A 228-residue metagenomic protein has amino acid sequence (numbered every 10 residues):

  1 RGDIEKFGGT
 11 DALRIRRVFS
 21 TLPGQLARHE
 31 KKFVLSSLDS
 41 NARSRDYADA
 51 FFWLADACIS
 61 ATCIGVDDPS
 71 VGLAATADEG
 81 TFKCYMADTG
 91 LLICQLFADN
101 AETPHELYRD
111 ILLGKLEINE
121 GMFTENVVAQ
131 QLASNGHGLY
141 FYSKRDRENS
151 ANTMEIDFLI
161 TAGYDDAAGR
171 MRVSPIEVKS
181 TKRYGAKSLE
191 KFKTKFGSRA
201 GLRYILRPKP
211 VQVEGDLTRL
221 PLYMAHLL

Functional and structural regions predicted by a protein language model:
R1-W53: Conserved helicase/translocase motor-coupling segment
D49-I59, C63-L228: A cross-kingdom feature that marks ATP-driven nucleic-acid transaction machinery
